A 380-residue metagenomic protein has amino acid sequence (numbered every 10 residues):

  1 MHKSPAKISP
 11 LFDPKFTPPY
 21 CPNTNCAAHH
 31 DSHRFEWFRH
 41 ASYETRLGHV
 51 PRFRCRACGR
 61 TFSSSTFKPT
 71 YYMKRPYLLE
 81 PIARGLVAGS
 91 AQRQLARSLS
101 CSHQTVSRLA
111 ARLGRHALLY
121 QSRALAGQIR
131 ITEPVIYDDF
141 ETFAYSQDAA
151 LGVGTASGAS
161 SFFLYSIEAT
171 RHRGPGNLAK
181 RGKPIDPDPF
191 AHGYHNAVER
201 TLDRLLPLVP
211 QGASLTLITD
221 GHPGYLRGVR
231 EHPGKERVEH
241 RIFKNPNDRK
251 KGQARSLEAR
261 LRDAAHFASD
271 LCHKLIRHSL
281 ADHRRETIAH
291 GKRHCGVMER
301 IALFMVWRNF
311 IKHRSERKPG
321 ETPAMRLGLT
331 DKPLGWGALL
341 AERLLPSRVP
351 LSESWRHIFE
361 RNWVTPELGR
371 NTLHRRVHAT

Functional and structural regions predicted by a protein language model:
M1-T380: Residue-level recognition of single "structural anchor" positions that define or cap local secondary structure
